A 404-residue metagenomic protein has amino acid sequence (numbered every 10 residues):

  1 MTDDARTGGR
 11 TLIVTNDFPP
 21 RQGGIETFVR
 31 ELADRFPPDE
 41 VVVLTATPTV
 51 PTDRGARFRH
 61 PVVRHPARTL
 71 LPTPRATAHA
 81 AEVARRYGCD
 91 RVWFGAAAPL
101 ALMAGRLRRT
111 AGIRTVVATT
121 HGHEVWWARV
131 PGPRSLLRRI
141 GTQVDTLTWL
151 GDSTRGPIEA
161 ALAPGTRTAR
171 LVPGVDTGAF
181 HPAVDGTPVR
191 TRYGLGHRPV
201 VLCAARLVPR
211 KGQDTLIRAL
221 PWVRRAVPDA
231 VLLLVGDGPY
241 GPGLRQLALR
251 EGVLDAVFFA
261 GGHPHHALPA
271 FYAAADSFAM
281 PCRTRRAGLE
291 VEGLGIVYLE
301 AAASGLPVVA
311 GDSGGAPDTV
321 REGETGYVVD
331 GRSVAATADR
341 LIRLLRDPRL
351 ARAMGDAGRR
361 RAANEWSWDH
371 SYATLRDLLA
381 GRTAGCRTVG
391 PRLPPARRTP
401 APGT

Functional and structural regions predicted by a protein language model:
V144-R170, V175-P182: A short, active-site helix/loop in glycosyltransferases that binds the activated sugar's phosphate group
H181-L195: A short helix/loop element that forms part of the nucleotide-sugar donor recognition site in Leloir-type
L195-K211, I217-L220: Conserved donor-binding/catalytic core segment of Leloir-type glycosyltransferases
D229, A256, A336, R343 (+2 more regions): A short, well-ordered alpha-helix in the C-terminal region of glycosyltransferases
R245-A267, S277: Nucleotide-activated donor-binding/catalytic signature segment of Leloir-type glycosyltransferases, i.e., the conserved
G262, A273-V291, L306: Acidic donor-binding loop of glycosyltransferase active sites
A279, Y298, A302-A303, P307-A310 (+1 more regions): Short hydrophobic beta-strand element within catalytic cores of glycosyltransferases and related nucleotide-activated
T319-G323, Y327-V334, R343-R349: Conserved acidic donor-binding segment of nucleotide-sugar-dependent glycosyltransferases
